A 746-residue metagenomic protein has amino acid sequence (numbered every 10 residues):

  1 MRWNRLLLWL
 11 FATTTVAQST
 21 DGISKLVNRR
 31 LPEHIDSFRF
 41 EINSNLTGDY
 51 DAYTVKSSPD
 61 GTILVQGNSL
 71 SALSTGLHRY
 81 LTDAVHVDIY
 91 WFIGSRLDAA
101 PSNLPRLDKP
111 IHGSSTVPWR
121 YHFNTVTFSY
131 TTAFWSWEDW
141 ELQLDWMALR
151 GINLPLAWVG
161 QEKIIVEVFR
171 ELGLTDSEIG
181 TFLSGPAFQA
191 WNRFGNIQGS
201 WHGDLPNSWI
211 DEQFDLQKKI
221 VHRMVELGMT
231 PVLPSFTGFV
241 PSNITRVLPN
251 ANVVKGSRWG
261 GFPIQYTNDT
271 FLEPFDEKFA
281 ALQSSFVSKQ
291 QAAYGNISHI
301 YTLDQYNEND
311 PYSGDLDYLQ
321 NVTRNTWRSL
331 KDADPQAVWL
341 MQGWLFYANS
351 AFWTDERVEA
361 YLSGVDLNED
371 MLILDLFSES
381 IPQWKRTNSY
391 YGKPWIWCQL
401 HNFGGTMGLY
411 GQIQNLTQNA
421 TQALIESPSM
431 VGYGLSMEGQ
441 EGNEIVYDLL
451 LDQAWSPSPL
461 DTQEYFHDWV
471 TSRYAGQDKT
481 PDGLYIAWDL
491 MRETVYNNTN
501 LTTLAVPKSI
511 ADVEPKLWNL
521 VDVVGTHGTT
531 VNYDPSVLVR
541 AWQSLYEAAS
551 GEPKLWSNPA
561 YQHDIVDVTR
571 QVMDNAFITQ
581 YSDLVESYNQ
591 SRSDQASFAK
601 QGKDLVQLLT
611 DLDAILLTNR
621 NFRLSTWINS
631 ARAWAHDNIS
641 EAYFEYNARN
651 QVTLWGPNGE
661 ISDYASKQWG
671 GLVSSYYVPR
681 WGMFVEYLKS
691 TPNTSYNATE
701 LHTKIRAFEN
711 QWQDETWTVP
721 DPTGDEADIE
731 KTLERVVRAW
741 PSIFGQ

Functional and structural regions predicted by a protein language model:
M1-A17: Fungal secretory targeting signals
V16-S115: Contiguous, structured surface segment used for ligand recognition
S19, I23, L73, L77 (+7 more regions): Stable alpha-helical elements in mature extracytoplasmic
I35, D88, G94-L104, H112 (+10 more regions): Catalytic-core regions of glycoside hydrolase
K56-D60, N124-F128, S200-W201, A560-I565 (+1 more regions): Acidic/histidine-rich, surface-exposed loop or edge segments in extracytoplasmic proteins
T75, P118-G160: N-terminal structural segment of carbohydrate-active enzymes
M437, P459-E715: C-terminal non-catalytic alpha-helical accessory regions
Q713-Q746: Terminal end segments
